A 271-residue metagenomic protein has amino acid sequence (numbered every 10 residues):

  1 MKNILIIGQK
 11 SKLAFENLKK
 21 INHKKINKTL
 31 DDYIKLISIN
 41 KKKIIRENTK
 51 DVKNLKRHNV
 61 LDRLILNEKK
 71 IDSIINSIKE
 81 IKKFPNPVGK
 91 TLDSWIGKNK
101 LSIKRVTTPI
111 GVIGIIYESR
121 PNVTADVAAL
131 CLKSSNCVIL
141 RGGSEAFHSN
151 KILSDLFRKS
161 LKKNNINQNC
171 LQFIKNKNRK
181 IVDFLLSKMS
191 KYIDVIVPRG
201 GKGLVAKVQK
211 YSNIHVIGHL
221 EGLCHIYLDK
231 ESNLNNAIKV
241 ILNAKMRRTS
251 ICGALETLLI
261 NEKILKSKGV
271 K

Functional and structural regions predicted by a protein language model:
M1-R105, L130: N-terminal Rossmann-like NAD(P)+-binding subdomain of aldehyde/semialdehyde dehydrogenases
N27-D31, S38, K42, R46-T49 (+5 more regions): Aldehyde/semialdehyde dehydrogenase
K83, P87-S160, N164, S212-G218: Conserved small-residue-rich beta-alpha loop and adjacent elements that most often cradle the phosphate/pyrophosphate
K90, L140, Q172-K175, V197-G200 (+2 more regions): General beta-strand structural signal in soluble alpha/beta enzymes
S94-L101, N169-K180: Glycine-rich oxoanion-binding loops at beta->alpha junctions
S119-N122, D126-C137, L156, S160-K163 (+1 more regions): ALDH superfamily catalytic-core signature
K159-F173, D194: A glycine-rich helix N-cap at a beta->alpha junction
